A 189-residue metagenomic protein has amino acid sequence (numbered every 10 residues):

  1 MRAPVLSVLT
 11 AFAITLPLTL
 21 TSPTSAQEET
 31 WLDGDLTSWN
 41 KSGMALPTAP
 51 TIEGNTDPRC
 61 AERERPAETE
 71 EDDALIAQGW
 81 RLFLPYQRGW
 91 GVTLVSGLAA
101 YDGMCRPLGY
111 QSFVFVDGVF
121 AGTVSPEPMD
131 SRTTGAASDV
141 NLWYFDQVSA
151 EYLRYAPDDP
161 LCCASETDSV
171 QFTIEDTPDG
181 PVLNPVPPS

Functional and structural regions predicted by a protein language model:
M1-A3, L18-L20: N-terminal targeting/docking segments
R2-S7, A26-R63, V140-S189: Acidic, small-residue rich beta-repeat scaffolds with periodic aromatic anchors
V8-T19: Bacterial N-terminal signal peptides
Q27-D130: Flexible low-complexity loop/turn motifs enriched in small/helix-breaking residues
R106-Y110, G135-A136, A164-S169: Short, surface-exposed coil-to-beta transition loops
D130-V140: Repeated scaffold domains used in trafficking and secretory/extracellular systems, primarily beta-propellers
